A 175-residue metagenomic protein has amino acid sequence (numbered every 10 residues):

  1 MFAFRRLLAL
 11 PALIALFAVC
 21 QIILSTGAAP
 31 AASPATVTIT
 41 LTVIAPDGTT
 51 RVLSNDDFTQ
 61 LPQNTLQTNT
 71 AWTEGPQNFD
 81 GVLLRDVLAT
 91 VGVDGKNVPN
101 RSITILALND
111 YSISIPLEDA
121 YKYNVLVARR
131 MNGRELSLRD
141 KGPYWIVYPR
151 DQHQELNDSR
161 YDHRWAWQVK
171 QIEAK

Functional and structural regions predicted by a protein language model:
F2-Q21: Bacterial N-terminal signal peptides that target proteins for export
A29-K175: N-terminal intrinsically disordered, low-complexity segments enriched in P/E/S/T
